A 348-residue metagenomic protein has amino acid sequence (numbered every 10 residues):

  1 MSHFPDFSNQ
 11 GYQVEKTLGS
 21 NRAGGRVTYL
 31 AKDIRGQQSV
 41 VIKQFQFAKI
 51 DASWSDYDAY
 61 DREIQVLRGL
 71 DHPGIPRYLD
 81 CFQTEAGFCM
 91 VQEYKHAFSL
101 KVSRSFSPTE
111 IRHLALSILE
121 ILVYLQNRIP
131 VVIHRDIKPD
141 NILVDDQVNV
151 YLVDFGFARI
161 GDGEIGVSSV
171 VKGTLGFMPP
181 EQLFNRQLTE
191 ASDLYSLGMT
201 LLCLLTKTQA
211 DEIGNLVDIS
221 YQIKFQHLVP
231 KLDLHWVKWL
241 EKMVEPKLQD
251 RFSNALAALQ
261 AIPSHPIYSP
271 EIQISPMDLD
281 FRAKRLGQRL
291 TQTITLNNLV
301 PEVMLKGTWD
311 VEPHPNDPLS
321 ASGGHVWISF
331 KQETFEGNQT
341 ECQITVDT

Functional and structural regions predicted by a protein language model:
K49-G69: AlphaC helix of the eukaryotic protein kinase fold
C81: Activation-segment/catalytic-loop signature of the eukaryotic protein kinase fold
E85-S99: Conserved short submotifs of the Hanks-type protein kinase catalytic core that shape the nucleotide-binding pocket
L114-A115: Activation segment signature within eukaryotic-like protein kinase domains
Q126-V144: Catalytic-loop of the protein kinase fold
V167-E181: Conserved activation segment of eukaryotic-like protein kinases, specifically the C-terminal portion of the activation
D193: Conserved catalytic-loop aspartate of Hanks-type protein kinases
E271-Q273, L299-Q343: Surface-exposed binding patches on compact interaction domains or structured appendages
